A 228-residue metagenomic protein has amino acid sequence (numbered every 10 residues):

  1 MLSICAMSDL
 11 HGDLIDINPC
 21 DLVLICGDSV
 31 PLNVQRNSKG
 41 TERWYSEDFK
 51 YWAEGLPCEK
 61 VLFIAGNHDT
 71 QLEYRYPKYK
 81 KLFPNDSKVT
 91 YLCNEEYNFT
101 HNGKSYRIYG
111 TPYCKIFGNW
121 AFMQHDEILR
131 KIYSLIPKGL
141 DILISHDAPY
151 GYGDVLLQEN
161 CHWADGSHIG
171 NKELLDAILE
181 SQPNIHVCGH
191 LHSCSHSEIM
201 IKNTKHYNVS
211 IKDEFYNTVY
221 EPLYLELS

Functional and structural regions predicted by a protein language model:
M1-I4: Extreme N-terminal starter segment of soluble prokaryotic enzymes
A6-S8, V23-D28, K60-N67, L92-N94 (+3 more regions): Active-site neighborhood of phospho(di)ester-bond hydrolases with catalytic His/Asp-centered motifs
M7-H101: Core catalytic region of metal-dependent phosphoesterases/phosphodiesterases, especially metallo-beta-lactamase-like
H11-G12, V30, H68-T70, Y113-I116 (+3 more regions): Short, solvent-exposed loop/turn segments at secondary-structure junctions
V30, V34-Y45, K115, G139-Q182: Active-site-proximal segments of metal-dependent phosphoesterases and phosphodiesterases across multiple
Y97-N102, E173-S181, I185, H192-S228: Binuclear metal-dependent phosphoesterase catalytic core
K104-I142, W163-K172: Binuclear metal-dependent hydrolase catalytic cores centered on His/Asp/Glu-rich metal-binding motifs
G118-M123, D147, Y152-E159, E198-I199 (+1 more regions): A short secondary-structure junction signal
